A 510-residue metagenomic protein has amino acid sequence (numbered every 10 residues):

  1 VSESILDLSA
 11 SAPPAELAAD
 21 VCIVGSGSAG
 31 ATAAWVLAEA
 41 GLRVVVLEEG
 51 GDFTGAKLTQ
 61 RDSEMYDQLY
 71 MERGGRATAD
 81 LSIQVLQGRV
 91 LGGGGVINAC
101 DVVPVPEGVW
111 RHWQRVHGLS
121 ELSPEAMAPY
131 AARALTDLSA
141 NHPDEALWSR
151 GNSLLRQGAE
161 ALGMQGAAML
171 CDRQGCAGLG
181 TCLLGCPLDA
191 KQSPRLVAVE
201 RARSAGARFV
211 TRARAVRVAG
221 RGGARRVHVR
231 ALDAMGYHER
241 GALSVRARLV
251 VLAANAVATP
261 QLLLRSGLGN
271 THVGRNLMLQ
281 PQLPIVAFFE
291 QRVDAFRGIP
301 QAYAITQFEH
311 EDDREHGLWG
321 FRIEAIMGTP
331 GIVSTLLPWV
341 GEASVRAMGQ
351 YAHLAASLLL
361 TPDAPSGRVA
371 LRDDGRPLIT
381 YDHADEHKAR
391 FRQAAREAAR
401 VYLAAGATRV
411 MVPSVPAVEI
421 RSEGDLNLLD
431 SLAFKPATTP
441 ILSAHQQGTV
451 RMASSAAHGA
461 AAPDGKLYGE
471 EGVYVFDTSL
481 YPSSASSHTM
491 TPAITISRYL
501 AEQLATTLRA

Functional and structural regions predicted by a protein language model:
V1-V21, E39, R498, T506-A510: Extreme N-terminal leader/targeting segments of oxidoreductases
A18, A168-M169, G178-C182, V216-A219 (+2 more regions): A glycine-rich dinucleotide-binding beta-alpha-beta segment and adjacent secondary-structure elements that constitute
G30-A31: N-terminal Rossmann-fold NAD(P) dinucleotide-binding loop
V36-E39, R43-V45, G50-G55, Q60 (+9 more regions): Glycine-rich loop(s) and the adjacent beta-strand/alpha-helix scaffold that form part
L42, E49-A99, V105-G108, N152-G158: N-terminal FAD cofactor-binding segment of flavoenzymes
L91, G95-C176, L359: Rossmann-like flavin
L91, G95-I97, L135-H142, G166-A205 (+1 more regions): Helix-loop-beta segment of a Rossmann-like dinucleotide-binding subdomain
N98, N270-Y402, K435-A437, S443-T449 (+3 more regions): FAD cofactor-binding and catalytic pocket of flavoenzymes
